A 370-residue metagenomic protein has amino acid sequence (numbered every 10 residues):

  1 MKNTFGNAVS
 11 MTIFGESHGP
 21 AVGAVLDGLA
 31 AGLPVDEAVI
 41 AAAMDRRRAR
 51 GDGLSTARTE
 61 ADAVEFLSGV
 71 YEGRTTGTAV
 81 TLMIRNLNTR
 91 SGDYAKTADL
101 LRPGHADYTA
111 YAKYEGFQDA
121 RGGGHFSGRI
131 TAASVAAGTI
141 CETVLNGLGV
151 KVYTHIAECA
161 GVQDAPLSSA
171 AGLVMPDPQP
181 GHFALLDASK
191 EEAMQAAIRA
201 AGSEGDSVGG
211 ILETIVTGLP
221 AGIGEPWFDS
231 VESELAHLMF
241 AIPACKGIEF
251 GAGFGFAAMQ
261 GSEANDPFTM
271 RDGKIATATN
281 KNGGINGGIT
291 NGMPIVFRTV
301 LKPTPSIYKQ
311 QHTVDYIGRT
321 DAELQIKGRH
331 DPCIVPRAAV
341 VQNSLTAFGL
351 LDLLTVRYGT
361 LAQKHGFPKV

Functional and structural regions predicted by a protein language model:
M1-R58: N-terminal, positively charged regions that mediate nucleic acid binding
S10, S306-V370: Internal helix-turn-beta structural module
S10-G15, Q118-I130, A221-E225, N280-I285 (+1 more regions): A short glycine/serine-rich beta->alpha loop
F14-P20, G205-D321: Glycine-rich anion/phosphate-binding loop at the beta-strand->alpha-helix junction
P20-G32, G128-K151, D229, S233-H237 (+3 more regions): Alpha-helical support elements that line or immediately flank enzyme active sites and cofactor-binding pockets
A43-T109: Glycine-rich, N-terminal phosphate-binding loop and its surrounding beta-alpha-beta segment
A98-G124, T313-H330: Short acidic, glycine/tyrosine-flanked loop/strand segments centered on an H-E-D-like triad
K113-W227: Glycine-rich, mobile lid/loop segments that gate access to catalytic sites or pores
